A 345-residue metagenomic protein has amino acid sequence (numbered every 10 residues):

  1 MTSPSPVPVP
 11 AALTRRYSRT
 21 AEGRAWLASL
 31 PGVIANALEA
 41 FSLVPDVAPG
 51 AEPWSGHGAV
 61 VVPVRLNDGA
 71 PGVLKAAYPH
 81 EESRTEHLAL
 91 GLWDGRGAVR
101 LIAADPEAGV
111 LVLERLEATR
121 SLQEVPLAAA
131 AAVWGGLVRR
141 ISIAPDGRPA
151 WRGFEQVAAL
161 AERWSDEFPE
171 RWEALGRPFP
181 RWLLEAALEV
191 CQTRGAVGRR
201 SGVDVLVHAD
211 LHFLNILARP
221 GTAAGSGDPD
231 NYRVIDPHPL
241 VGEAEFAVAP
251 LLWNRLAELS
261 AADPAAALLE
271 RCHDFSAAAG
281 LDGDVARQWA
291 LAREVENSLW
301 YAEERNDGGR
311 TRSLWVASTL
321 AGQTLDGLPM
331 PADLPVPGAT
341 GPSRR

Functional and structural regions predicted by a protein language model:
M1-P49: Juxta-kinase regulatory segment immediately upstream of eukaryotic protein kinase catalytic domains
M1-T20, T222, S226, L325-R345: Actinobacteria-biased recognition of intrinsically disordered, low-complexity terminal regions
A25-L38, D146-A209, R219-T222, D228-D230: An alpha-helical support segment within catalytic cores of ATP-dependent transferases
P31, H57, D68-V112, R120-I141 (+1 more regions): A conserved alpha-helical element in kinase catalytic cores
G50-R65, V73-L74, L101, L188-F246: Active-site acidic catalytic loop and adjacent metal/ATP-binding pocket of ATP-dependent phosphoryl transfer enzymes
N67, P79, G95, E107-L127 (+4 more regions): A glycine-centered beta->alpha junction motif in the catalytic cores of kinase/phosphotransferase enzymes
A218-H273, A277-G283, D307-V316: Active-site Asp-x-Gly
N297-R345: ATP/Mg2+ or Mg2+-diphosphate-binding catalytic cores that bind nucleotide phosphates or diphosphates via glycine-rich
